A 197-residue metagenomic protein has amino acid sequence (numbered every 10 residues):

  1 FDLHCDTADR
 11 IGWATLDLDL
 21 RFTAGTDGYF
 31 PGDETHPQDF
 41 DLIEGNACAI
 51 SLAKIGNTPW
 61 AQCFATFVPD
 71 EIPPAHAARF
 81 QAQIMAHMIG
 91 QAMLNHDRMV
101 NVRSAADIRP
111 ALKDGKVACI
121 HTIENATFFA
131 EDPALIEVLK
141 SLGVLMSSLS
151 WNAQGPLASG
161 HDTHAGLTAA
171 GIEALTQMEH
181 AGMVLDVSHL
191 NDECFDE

Functional and structural regions predicted by a protein language model:
F1-A165, A169-I172: N-terminal hydrophobic targeting/anchoring segments and the immediately downstream early-domain regions of hydrolases
H164-E197: Loop-centered beta-sheet repeat module
